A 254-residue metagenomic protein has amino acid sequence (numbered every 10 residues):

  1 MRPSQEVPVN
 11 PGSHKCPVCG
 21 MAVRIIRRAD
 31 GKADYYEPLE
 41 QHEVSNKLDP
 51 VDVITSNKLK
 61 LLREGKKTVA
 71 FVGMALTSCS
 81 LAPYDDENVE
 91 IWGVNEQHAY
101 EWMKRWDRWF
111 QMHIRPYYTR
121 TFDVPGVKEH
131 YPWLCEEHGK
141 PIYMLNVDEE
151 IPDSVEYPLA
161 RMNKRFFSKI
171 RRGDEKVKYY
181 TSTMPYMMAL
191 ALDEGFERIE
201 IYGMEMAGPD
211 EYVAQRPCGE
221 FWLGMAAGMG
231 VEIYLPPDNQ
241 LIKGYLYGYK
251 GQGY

Functional and structural regions predicted by a protein language model:
M1-E6, D52: Short Cys/His-rich Zn2+-coordinating modules
N10-G12, D34: Short metal-coordination and nucleic-acid-contact micro-motifs, chiefly zinc-binding Cys/His arrays
C16-C19, E37-P38: Short cysteine-rich clusters marking metal-coordination/redox-active sites
I25-I26: Short, non-ligating residues that shape and space the ligands of small metal-coordination modules and catalytic
G31-N46: Cysteine-rich micro-motifs
L48-Y254: Metal-ion/cofactor- or nucleotide/acyl-coenzyme-handling active-site neighborhoods
